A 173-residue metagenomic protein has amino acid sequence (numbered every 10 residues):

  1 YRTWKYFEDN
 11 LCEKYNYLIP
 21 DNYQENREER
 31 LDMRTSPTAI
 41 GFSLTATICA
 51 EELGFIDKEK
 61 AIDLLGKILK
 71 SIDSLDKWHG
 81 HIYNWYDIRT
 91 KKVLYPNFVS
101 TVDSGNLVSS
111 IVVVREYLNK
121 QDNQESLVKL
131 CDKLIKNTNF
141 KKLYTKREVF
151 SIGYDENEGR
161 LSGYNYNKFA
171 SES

Functional and structural regions predicted by a protein language model:
Y1-S173: Acidic, mature catalytic/reactive cores of soluble proteins
